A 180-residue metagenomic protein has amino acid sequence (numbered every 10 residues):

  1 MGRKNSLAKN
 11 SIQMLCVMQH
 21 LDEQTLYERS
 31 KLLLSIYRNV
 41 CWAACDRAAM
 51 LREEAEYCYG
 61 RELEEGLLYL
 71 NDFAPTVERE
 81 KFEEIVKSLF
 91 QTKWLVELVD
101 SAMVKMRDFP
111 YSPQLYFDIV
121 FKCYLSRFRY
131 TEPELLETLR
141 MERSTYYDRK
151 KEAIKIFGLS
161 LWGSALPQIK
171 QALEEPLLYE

Functional and structural regions predicted by a protein language model:
M1-Y111, G163-E180: N-terminal interaction/assembly modules
Y111-Y130: Short amphipathic alpha helix immediately N-terminal
R127-S144: Helix-turn-helix DNA-binding module
L139-S144, L159-W162, A172-E175: Short alpha-helical linear motifs
Y146-S160, S164: DNA major-groove recognition helices of helix-turn-helix
